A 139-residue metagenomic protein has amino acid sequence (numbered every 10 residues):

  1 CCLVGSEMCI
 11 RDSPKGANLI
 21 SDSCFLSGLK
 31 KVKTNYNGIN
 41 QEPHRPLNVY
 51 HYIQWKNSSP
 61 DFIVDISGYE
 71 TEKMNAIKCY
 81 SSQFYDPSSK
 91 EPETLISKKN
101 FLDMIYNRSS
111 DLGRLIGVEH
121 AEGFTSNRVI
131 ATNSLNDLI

Functional and structural regions predicted by a protein language model:
C1-G5, C9-I10: Single conserved hydrophobic/aromatic residue that forms the stacking wall/gate of nucleotide- or nucleobase-binding
L3, K15, D111: Short glycine/serine/threonine-biased micro-segments
M8, K33-E42, I53-K56, F62-I139: C-terminal accessory domains and tails appended to enzymatic cores
R11-K30: A mobile, often basic/glycine-rich helix-loop segment that functions as the active-site lid/recognition loop
A17-S21, P46, E70, M74: A general structural signal for well-ordered alpha-helical packing
S21, P60-D61: Small-molecule pocket liners
